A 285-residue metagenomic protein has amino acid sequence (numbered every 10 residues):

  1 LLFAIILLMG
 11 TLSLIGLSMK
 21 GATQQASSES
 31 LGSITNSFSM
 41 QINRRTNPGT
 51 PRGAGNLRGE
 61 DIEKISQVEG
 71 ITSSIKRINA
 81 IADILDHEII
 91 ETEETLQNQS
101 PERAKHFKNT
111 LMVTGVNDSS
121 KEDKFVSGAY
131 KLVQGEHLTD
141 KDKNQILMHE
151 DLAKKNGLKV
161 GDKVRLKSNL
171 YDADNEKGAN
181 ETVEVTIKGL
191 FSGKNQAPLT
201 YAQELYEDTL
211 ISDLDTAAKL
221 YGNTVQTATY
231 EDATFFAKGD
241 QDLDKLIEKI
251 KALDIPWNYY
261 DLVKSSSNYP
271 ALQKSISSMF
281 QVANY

Functional and structural regions predicted by a protein language model:
L1-M9: N-terminal signal-anchor/signal peptide hydrophobic helix marking the start of the first transmembrane segment
G10-Q41: Alpha-helical transmembrane segments
T23-Q24, R58, L272: Amphipathic coiled-coil/heptad-repeat helices and related helical stalk/stem segments that mediate oligomerization
G32-I75, N79-S267: Basic-flanked hydrophobic alpha-helices used for secretion and membrane insertion
S265-S275: Alpha-helical heptad-repeat coiled-coil segments that mediate oligomerization/polymerization in large
Q273-Y285: N-terminal membrane-entry
